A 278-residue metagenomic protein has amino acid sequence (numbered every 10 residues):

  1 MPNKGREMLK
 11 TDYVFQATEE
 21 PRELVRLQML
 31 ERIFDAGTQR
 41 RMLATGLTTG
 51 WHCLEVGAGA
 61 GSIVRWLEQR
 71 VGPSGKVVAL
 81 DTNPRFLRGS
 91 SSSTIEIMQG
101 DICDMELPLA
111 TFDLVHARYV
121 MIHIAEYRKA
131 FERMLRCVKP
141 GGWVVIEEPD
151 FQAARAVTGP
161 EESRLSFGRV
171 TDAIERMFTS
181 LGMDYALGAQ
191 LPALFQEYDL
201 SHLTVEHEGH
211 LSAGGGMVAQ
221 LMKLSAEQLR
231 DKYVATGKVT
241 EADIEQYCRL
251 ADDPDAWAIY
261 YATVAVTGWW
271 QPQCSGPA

Functional and structural regions predicted by a protein language model:
K10-D35: Class I SAM-dependent methyltransferase Rossmann-like catalytic core, especially the SAM/SAH-binding loop
R32-H52, W66: Conserved alpha-helix/loop element of class I SAM-dependent methyltransferases that forms part of the SAM/SAH-binding
L54-M105: Class I SAM-dependent methyltransferase SAM/SAH-binding core
M105-L114: A short acidic, Gly/Pro-enriched loop at the edge of an enzyme's catalytic core that lines a small-molecule cofactor
D113-R128: A short SAM/SAH-binding and catalytic strip from SAM-dependent methyltransferases
R128-W143: A short glycine-rich, Lys/Arg-flanked "PGG" loop and its adjoining helix->strand segment in the class I
V145-G216, D231: Conserved catalytic/acceptor-binding region of the Class I
D184-A186, S201-A278: Conserved Class I S-adenosyl-L-methionine
